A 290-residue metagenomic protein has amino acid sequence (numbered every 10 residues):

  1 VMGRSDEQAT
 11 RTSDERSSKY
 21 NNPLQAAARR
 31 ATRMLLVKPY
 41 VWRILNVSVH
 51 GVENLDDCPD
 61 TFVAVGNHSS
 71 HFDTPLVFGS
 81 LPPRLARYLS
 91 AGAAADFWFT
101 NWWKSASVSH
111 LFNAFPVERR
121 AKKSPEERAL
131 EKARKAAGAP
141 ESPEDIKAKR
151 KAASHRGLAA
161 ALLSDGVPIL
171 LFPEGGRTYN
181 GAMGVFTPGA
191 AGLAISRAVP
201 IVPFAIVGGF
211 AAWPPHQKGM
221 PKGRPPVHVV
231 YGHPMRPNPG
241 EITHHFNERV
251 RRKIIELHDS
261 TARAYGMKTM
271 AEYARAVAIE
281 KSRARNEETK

Functional and structural regions predicted by a protein language model:
M2-L24, A28, P125-K290: Non-catalytic C-terminal accessory region of glycerolipid acyltransferases and related lyso-lipid remodeling enzymes
Q25-L45, S105, S109, N113: Short hydrophobic helices that act as membrane-entry/anchoring signals
M34-L35, S48-V52, V77-G79, W103 (+2 more regions): A generic local structural motif
V37, F78, S105, A159 (+1 more regions): Short amphipathic alpha-helical segments and helix-helix/interface helices
K38-H68: Helix-to-loop junction immediately C-terminal to a conserved catalytic motif
V41-I44, R84-A86, S109-L111, S196 (+1 more regions): Short, well-ordered coil/turn elements that cap or connect secondary structure elements
V49, A64, A91-G92, V229-Y231: Generic preference for hydrophobic
D57-P143: Catalytic core of membrane glycerolipid acyltransferases/transacylases, capturing the structured, soluble-facing
